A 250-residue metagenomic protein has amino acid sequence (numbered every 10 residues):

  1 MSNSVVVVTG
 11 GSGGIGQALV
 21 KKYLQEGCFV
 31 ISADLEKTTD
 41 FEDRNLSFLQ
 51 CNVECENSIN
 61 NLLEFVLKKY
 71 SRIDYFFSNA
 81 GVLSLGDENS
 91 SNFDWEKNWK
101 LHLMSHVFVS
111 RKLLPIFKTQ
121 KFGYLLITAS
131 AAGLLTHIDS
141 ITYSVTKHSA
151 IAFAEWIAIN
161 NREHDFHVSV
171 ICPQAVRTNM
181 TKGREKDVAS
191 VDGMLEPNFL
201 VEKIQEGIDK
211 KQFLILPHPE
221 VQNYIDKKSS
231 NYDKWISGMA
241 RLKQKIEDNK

Functional and structural regions predicted by a protein language model:
S12-G13: Conserved glycine-rich cofactor-binding loop
R44-N57: Rossmann-fold cofactor-recognition segment
V82-E96, D139-T142: Conserved mid-core segment of classical short-chain dehydrogenase/reductases
S110, T146: Active-site helix of classical SDR
S130: Residue(s) in the substrate-gating loop at a strand-loop-helix junction that position the organic substrate next
L135, W156-F166: Active-site-adjacent segment of SDR/Rossmann-fold oxidoreductases
V170, K186-Y224: C-terminal helical subdomain
